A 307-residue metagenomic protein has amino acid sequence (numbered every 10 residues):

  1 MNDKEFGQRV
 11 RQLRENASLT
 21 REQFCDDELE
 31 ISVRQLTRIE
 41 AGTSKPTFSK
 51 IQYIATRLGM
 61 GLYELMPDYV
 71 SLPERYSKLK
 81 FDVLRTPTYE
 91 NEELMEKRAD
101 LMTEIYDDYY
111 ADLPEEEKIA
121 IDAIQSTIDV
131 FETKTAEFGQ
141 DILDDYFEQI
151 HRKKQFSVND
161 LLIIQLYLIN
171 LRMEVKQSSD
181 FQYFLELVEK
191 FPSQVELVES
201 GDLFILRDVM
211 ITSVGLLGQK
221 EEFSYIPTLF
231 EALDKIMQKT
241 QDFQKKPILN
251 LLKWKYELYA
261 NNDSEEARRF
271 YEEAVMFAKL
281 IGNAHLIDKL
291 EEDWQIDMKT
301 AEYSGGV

Functional and structural regions predicted by a protein language model:
M1-A17: A short, Lys/Arg-rich alpha-helix, primarily the initiator
A17-R38: Short alpha-helical DNA-recognition segment
S49-E64: DNA major-groove recognition helix of helix-turn-helix/homeodomain DNA-binding modules
E74-E132: Helix-turn-helix/homeodomain-like alpha-helical modules used for DNA recognition and transcription-factor dimerization
F81-L84, E117-I128, L166-I169, D208-L216 (+2 more regions): "A position-specific structural signal for the A-helix of alpha-solenoid helical repeats
T88-I105, E132-E148, Q177-F191, K220-A232 (+1 more regions): Helix-turn-helix repeat elements of alpha-solenoid scaffolds
E104-E117, E132, Y146-L161, F191-L203 (+1 more regions): Flexible helix-coil transition and linker loops at the boundaries of alpha-helical arrays
I164-A260: Alpha-helical adaptor scaffolds
